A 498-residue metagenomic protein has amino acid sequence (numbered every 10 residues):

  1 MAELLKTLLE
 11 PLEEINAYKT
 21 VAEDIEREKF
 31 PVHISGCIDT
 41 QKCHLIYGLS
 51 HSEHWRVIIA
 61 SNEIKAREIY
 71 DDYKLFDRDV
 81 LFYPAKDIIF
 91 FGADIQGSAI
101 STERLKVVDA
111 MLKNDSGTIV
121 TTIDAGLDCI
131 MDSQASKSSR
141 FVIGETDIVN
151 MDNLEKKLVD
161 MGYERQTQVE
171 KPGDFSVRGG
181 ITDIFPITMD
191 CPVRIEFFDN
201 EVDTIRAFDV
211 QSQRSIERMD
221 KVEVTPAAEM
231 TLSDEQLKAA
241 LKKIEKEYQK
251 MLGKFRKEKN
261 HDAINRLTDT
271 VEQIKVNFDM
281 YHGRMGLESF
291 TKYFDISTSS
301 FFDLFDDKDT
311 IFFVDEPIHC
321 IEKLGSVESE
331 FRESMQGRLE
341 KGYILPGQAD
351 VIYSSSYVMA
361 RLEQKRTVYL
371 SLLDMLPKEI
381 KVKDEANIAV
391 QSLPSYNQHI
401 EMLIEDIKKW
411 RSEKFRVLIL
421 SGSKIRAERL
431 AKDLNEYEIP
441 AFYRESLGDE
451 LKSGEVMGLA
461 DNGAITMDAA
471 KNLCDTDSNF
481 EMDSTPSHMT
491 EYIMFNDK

Functional and structural regions predicted by a protein language model:
M1-K498: Conserved beta-alpha structural segments and adjacent helices that either
